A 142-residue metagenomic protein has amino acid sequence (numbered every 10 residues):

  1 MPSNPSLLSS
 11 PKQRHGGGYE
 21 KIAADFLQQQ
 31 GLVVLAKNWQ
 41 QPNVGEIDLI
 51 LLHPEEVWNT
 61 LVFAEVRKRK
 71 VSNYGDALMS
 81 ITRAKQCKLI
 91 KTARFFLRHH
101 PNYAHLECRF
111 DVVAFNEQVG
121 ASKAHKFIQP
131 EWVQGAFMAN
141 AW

Functional and structural regions predicted by a protein language model:
M1-N38: Acidic-basic catalytic patches of nuclease active cores, encompassing PD-(D/E)XK and other metal-cofactor nuclease
L27, I47-H53, V57-V71, L89: Conserved catalytic cores of phosphodiester-cleaving nucleases, focusing on short active-site segments
P42-G45: Short acidic/glycine-enriched loop/turn segments that link adjacent beta-strands
R69-A93: Mg2+/Mn2+-dependent nuclease catalytic core
I90-N102: Metal-dependent nuclease catalytic cores in nucleic-acid-processing enzymes, especially RNase H-like/related
H100-W142: Domain-level recognition of nuclease-like catalytic cores that cleave nucleotide substrates
